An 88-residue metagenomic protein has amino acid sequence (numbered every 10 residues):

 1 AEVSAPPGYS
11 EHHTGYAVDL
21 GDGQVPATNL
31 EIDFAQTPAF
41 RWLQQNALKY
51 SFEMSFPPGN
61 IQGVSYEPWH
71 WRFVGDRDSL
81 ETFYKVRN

Functional and structural regions predicted by a protein language model:
A1-N88: Cell-envelope/glycan interface and biosynthesis
